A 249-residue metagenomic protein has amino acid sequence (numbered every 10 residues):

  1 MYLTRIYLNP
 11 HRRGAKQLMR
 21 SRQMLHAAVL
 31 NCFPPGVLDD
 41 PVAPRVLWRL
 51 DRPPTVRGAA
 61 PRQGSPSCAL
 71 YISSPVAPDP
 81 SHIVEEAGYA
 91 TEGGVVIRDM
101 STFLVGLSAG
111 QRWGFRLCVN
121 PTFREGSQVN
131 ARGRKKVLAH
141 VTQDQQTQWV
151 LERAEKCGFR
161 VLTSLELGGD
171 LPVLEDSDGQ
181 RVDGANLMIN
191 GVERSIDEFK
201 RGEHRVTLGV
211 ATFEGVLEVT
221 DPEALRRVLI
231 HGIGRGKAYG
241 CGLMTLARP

Functional and structural regions predicted by a protein language model:
M1-P249: RNA-interacting cores
